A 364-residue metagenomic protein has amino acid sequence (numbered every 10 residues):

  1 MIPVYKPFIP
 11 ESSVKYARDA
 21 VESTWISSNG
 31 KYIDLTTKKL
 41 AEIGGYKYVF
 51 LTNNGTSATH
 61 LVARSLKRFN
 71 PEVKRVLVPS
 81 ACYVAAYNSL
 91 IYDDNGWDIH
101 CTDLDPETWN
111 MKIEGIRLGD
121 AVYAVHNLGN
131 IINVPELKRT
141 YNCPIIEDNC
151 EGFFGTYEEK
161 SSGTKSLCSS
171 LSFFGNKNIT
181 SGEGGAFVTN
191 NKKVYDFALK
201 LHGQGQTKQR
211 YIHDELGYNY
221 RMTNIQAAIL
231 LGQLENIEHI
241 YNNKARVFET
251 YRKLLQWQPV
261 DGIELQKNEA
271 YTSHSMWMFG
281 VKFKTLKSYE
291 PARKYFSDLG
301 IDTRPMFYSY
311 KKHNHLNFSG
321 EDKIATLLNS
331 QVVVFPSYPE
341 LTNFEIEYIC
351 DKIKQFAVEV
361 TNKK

Functional and structural regions predicted by a protein language model:
M1-S27, P336: N-terminal "arm"/small-domain region of PLP-dependent enzymes with the aminotransferase-like
N29-R75, S89-N95, C101, K160: Phosphate-binding glycine-rich loop
I33-K39, I43-F50, G55-T56, Y123-V125 (+2 more regions): PLP-dependent aminotransferase class I/II
F50, L77, H100, I145-I146 (+3 more regions): Structural detector of well-ordered beta-strand residues that form the stable sheet scaffold of enzyme domains
L51, V78, C101, F187 (+1 more regions): Conserved SAM-binding loop
K67-N149: PLP-dependent aminotransferase-like
E147-S181, Q209-I212: Conserved active-site segment immediately N-terminal to the catalytic lysine that forms the internal aldimine
T164-H202, N224: Active-site PLP attachment segment
